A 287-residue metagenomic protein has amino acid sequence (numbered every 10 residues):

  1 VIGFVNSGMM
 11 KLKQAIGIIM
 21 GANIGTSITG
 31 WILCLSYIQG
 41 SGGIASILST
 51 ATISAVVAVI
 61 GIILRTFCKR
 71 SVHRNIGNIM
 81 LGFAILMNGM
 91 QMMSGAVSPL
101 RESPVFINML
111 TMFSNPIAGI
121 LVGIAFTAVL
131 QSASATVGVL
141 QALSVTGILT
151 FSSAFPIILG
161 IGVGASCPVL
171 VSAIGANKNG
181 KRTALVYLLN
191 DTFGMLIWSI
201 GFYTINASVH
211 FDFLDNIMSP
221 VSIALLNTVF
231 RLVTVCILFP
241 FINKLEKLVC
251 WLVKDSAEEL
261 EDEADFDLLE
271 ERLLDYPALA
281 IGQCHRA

Functional and structural regions predicted by a protein language model:
V1, S94-S98, F126-A135, I158-G162: Short helix-coil transition sites and intra-membrane helix breaks within transmembrane domains of multi-pass
I2-M9, I60-V72, V169-A176: C-terminal ends of transmembrane helices
G8-G21, I148-I157, N179-L189: Membrane-interface alpha-helices at helix entry/exit sites of multi-pass transporters
I16-I32, T50-V56, L86, M90 (+4 more regions): Membrane-embedded alpha-helical segments of transport systems, primarily multispan ion/solute transporters
W31-A45, L64-F67, S98, P104-I107 (+4 more regions): Transmembrane helix-loop junctions at the membrane interface of multipass transporters and ion channels
G43-V57, N108, M112-S114, T150-G164: Structural signature of hydrophobic alpha-helical transmembrane segments
I76-A125, L143-T146: Helix-loop-helix hairpins and the membrane-proximal interhelical loops of multi-pass alpha-helical transport proteins
F239-A287: Non-transmembrane accessory domains of multi-pass membrane transporters/channels
